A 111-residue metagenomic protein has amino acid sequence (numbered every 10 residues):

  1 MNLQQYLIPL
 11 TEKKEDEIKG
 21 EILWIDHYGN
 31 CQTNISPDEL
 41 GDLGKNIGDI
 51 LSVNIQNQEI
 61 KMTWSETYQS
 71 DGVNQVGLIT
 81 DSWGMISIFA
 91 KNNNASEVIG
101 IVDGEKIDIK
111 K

Functional and structural regions predicted by a protein language model:
M1-I47: Anionic-ligand-binding alpha/beta catalytic cores of soluble enzymes and soluble regulatory domains that recognize
N2, K14, K61-T63, D108: Serine/threonine-rich low-complexity intrinsically disordered regions
E17-E21, V73-G77, E105: Short small/polar-residue motifs
Y28, W83-M85, G104: A generic structural motif
N34-G100: A conserved acidic, glycine/proline-rich C-terminal tail/linker
E105-K111: Surface-exposed interaction regions enriched in Ser/Thr/Asp/Glu that occur as long low-complexity tracts or repetitive
